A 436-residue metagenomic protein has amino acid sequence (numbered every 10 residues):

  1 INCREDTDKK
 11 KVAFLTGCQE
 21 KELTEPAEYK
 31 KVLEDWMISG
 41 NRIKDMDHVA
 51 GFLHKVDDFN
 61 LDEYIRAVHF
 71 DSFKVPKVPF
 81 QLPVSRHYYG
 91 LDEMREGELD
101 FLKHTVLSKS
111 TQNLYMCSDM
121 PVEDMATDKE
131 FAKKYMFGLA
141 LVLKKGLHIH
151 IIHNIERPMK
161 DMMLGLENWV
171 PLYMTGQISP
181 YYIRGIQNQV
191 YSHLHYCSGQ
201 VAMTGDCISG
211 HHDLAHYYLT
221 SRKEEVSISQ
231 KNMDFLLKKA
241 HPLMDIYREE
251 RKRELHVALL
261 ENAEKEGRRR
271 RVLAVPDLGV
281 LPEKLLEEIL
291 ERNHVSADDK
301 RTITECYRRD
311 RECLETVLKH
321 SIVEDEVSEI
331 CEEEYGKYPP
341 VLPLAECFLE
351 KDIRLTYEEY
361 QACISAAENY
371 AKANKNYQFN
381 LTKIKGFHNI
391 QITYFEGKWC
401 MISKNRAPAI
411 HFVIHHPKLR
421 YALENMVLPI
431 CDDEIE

Functional and structural regions predicted by a protein language model:
I1-A27: Basic, Lys/Arg-rich alpha-helical nucleic-acid-recognition elements, primarily the DNA-binding modules of transcription
Y29-E93: General N-terminal leader/first-domain-start detector
S72-I435: Hydrophobic protein-protein interaction segments
